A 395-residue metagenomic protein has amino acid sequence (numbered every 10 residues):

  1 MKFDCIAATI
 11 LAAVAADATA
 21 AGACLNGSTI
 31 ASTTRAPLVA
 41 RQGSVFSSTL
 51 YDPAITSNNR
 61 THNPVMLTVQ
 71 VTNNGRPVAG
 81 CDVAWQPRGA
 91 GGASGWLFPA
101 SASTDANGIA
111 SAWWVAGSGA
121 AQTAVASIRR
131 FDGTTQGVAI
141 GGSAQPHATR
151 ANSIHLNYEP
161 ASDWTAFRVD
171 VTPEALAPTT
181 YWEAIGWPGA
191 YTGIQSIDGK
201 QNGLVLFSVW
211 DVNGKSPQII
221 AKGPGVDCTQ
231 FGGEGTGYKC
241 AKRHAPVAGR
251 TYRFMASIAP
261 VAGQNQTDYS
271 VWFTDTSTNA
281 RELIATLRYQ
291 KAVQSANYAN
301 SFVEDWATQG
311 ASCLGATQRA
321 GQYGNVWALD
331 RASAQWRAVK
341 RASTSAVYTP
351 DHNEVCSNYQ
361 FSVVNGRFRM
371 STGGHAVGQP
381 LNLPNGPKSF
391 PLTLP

Functional and structural regions predicted by a protein language model:
A15-A18: N-terminal signal peptide c-region/cleavage motif recognized by signal peptidases
G22-A79, G89-W96, G117-G119, S127 (+1 more regions): Short S/T/G/P-enriched beta-strand
Q70, W113, R168-T172, T251-S257 (+1 more regions): Residues within well-ordered beta-strands of beta-sheet-rich folds
T104-A112: Glycine-centered loop-to-beta-strand initiation motif
P146-C228, A241, H375-P395: Secretory/extracellular carbohydrate-interaction modules and structurally similar beta-sandwich "look-alikes"
T229-T251: Short, aromatic/His-centered strand-loop micro-motif at the edge of beta-sheets
P246-L283: Carbohydrate-binding surfaces in secreted/extracellular proteins
I284, R288-S312: Flexible glycan-contacting loops in extracellular carbohydrate-active proteins
